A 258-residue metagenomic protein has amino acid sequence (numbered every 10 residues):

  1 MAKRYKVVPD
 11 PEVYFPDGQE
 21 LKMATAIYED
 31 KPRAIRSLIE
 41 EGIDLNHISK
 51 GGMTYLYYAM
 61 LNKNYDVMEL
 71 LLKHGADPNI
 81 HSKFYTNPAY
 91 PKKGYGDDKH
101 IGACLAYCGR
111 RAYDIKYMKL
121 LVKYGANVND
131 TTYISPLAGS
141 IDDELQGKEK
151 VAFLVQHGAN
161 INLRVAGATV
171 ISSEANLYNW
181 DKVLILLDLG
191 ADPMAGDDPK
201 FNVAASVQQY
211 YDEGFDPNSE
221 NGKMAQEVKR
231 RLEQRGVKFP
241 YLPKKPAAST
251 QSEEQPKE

Functional and structural regions predicted by a protein language model:
M1-K22, Y124, H157, L189-E258: Ankyrin-repeat-protein effector appendages
A2-G51: N-terminal segments that cap or nucleate solenoid repeat domains
V13-T25, I48-Y57, H81-G109, D130-D142 (+3 more regions): Ankyrin-repeat boundary/"N-cap" motif
D30, K63, A112-Y113, L145-Q146 (+1 more regions): Ankyrin-repeat intra-repeat helix-capping/turn positions
R33-A34, D66-V67, Y113-Y117, E149-K150 (+2 more regions): Conserved ankyrin/ankyrin-like repeat signature
R36-D44, E69-D77, K119-N127, A152-N160 (+2 more regions): Ankyrin repeat domain, specifically the short helix-to-loop turn at the C-terminus of the second helix of each repeat
M53-Y85: Mid-chain, structured segments of secreted extracytoplasmic proteins
D114, S135-A138, E144-V151, H157 (+1 more regions): Solenoidal tandem-repeat scaffolds enriched in leucines and small polar residues
